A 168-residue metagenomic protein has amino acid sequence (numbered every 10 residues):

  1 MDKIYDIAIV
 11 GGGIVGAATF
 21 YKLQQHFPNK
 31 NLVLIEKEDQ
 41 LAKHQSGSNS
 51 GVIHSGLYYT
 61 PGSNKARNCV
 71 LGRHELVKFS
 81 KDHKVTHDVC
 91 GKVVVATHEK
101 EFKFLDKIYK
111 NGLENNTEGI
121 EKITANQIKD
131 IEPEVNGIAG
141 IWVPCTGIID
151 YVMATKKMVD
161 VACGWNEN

Functional and structural regions predicted by a protein language model:
D2-V15, V33: Beta1/beta-strand and adjacent pyrophosphate-binding region of the FAD-binding site in flavoprotein oxidoreductases
V10, I35, V95-A96, P144: Short hydrophobic segments within beta-strands
V15, T19, Q40: Conserved Rossmann-like nucleotide-cofactor binding loop
F20, Q24, V161: Gly/Ala-rich phosphate-binding loop of Rossmann-like dinucleotide-binding domains, activating on the conserved
Q24-S48: Glycine-rich FAD pyrophosphate-binding loop
G51-Q127, I131, G137: Dinucleotide-binding Rossmann-like beta1-alpha1 core, especially the glycine-rich loop that anchors the ADP
I141-N168: Helical element adjacent to the flavin cofactor pocket in flavoenzyme catalytic cores
